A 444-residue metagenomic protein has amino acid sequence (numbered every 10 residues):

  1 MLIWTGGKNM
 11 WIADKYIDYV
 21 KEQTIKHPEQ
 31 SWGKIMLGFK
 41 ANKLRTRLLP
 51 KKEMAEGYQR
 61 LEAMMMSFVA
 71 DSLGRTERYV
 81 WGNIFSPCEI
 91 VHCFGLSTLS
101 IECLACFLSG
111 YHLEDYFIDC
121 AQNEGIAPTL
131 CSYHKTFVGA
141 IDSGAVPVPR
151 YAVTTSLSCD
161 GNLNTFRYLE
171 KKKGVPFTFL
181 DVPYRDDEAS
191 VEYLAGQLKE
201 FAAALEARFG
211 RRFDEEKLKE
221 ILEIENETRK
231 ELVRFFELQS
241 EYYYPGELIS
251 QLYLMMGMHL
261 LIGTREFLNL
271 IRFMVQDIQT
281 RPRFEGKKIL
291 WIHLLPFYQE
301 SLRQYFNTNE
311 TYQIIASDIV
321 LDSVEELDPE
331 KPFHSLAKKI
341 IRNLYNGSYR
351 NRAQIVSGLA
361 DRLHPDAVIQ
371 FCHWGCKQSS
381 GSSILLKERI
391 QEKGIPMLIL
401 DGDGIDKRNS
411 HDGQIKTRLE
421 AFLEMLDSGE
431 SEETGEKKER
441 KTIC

Functional and structural regions predicted by a protein language model:
W4-G6, W11-R78, A195, K199 (+2 more regions): A charged, amphipathic alpha-helical module
M10-Y16, I384-C444: Peripheral docking tails and interdomain loops at the edges of cofactor- or intermediate-handling domains
R60-T129, V138-D142: An N-terminal, globular interaction/scaffold subdomain
F85, I90-D119, L290-L359: Redox- and metal-dependent alpha/beta enzyme cores, enriched for Fe-S-associated oxidoreductases and cofactor-handling
E124-D142, L344-G358: Glycine-rich, highly charged phosphate/nucleotide-binding loops
Y133-A204: Acidic/His-rich segments in extracytoplasmic proteins that coordinate ligands and/or metal ions
G347, R352-G394, L398: C-terminal hydrophobic structural anchor segments that stabilize assembly/packing rather than catalytic chemistry
